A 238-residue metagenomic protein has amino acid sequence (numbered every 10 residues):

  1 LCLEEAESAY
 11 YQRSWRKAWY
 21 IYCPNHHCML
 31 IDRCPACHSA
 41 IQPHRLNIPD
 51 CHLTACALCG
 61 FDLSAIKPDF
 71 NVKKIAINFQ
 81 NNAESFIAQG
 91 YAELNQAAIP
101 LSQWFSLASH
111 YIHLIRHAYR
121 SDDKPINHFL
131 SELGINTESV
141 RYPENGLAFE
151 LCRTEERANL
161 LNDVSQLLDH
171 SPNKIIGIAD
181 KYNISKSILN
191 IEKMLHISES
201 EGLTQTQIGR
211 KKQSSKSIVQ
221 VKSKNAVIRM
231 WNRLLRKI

Functional and structural regions predicted by a protein language model:
L1-I238: Basic, alpha-helical nucleic-acid-binding regions used in initiation and control of genome expression
